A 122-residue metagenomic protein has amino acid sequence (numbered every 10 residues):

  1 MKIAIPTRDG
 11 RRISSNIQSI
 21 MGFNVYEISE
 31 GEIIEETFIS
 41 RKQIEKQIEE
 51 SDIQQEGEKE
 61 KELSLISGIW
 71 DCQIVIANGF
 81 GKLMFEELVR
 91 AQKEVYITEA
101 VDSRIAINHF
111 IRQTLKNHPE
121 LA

Functional and structural regions predicted by a protein language model:
M1-E60, D71, T98-A122: Non-catalytic interface/targeting segments
E58-Y96: Mid-chain, well-packed structural core segment of small domains
